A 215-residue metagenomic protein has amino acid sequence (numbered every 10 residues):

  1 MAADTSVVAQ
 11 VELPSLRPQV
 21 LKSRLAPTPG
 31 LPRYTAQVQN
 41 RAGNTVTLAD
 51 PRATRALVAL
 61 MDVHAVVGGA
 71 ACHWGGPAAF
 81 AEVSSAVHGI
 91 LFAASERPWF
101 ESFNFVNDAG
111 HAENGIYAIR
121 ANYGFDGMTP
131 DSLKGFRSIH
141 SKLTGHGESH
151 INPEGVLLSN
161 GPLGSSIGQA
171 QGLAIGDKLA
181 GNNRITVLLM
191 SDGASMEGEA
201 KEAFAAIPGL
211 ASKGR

Functional and structural regions predicted by a protein language model:
M1-V87, A194-E199: Conserved acidic/glycine
D62-G68, G76-G214: Cofactor-binding active-site loop characterized by glycine-rich and histidine/acidic residues
